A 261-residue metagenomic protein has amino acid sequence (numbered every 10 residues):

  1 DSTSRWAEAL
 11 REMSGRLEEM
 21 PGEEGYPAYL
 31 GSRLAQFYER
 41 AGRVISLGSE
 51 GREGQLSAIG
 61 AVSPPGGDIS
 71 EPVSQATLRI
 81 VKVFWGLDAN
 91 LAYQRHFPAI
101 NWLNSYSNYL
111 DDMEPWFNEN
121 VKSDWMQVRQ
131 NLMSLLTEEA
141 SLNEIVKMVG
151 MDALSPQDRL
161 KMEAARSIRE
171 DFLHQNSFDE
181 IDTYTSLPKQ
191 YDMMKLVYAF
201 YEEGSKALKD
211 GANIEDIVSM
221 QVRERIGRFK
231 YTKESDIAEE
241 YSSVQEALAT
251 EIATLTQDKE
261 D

Functional and structural regions predicted by a protein language model:
S2-R225: P-loop NTPase catalytic core
G211-D261: C-terminal amphipathic alpha-helical interaction region
